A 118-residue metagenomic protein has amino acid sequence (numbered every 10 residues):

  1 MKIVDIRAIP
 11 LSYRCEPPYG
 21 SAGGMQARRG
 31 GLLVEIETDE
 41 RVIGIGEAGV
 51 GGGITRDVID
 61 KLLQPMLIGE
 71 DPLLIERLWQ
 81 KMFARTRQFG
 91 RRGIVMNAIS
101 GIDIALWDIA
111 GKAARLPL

Functional and structural regions predicted by a protein language model:
M1-E40, I45, G49: Structured beta-strand/loop patches that form or line metal/cofactor-binding pockets in enzymes
E37-A113: Metal- or metallocofactor-binding catalytic centers and their adjacent structured scaffolds across diverse enzyme
A114-L118: Short, intrinsically disordered, charge-balanced linker/junction segments flanking boundaries in proteins
